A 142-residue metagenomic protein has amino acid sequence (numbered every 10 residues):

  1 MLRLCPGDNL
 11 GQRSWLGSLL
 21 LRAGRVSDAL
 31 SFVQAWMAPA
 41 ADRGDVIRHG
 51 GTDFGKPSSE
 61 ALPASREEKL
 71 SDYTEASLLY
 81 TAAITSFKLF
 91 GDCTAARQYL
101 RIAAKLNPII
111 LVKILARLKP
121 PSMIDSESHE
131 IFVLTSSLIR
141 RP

Functional and structural regions predicted by a protein language model:
M1-S77, S86: Eukaryote-skewed repeat-based solenoidal scaffolds used as protein-protein interaction platforms, primarily
I47-P142: Long, ordered, amphipathic alpha-helical scaffolds
